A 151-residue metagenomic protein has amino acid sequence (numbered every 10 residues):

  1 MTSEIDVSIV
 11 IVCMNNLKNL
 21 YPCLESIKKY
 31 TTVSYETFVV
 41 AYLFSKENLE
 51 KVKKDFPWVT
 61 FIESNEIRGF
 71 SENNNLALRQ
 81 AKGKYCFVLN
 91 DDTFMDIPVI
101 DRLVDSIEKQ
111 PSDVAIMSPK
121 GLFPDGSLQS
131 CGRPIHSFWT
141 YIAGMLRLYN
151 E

Functional and structural regions predicted by a protein language model:
D6-S8, E36: Cell-envelope/extracellular polymer assembly enzymes that use nucleotide-activated donors
L24-E25, L49, N75, G83 (+1 more regions): Short alpha-helix within the catalytic core of nucleotide-sugar-dependent glycosyltransferases
E25-S34: Short, acidic, metal-binding catalytic loop of nucleotide-sugar glycosyltransferases
S26, V39-L49: A conserved acidic beta->alpha catalytic loop
S64-A81: Glycine-rich, basic loop-to-helix element that forms the pyrophosphate-binding segment of sugar-nucleotide handling
C86: Short aromatic/hydrophobic "clamp" motif used to bind/position activated sugar donors
N90-F94: The conserved acidic donor/metal-binding loop of glycosyltransferases
I97-C131: Conserved donor NDP-sugar-binding/catalytic core segment of glycosyltransferases
